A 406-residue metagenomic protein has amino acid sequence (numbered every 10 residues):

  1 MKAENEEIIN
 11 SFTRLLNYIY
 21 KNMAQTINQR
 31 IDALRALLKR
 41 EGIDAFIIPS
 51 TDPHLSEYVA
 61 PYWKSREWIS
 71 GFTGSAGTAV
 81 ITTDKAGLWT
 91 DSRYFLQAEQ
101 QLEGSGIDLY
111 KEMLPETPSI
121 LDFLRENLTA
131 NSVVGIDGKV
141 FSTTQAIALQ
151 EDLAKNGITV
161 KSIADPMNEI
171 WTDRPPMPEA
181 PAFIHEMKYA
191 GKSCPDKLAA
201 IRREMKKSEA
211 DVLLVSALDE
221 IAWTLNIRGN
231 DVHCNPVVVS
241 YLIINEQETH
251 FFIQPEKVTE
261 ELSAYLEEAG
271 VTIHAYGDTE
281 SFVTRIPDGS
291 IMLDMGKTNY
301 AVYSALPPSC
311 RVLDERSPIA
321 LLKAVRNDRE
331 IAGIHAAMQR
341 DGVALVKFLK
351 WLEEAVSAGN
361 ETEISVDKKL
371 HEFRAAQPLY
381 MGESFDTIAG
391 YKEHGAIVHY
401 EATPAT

Functional and structural regions predicted by a protein language model:
A3-E7: Acidic, Ala/Val/Gly-enriched low-complexity intrinsically disordered segments
I8-I9, I19: Short hydrophobic transmembrane-like helices used for membrane targeting/insertion
F12-L15: Intrinsic disorder
I19-T406: Active-site neighborhoods and metal-handling regions in enzymes and metal-associated proteins
